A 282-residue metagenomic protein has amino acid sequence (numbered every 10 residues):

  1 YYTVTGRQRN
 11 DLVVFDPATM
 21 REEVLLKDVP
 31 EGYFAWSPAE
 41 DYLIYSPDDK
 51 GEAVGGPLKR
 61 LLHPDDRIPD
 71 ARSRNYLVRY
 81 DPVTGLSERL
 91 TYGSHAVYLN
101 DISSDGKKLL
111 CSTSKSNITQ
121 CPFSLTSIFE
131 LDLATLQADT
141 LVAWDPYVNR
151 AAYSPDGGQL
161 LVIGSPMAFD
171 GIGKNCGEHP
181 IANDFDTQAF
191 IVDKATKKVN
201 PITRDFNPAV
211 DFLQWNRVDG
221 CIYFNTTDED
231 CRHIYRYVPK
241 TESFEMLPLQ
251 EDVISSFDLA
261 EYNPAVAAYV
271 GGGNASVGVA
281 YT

Functional and structural regions predicted by a protein language model:
Y1, L43, L109, G157-L160 (+2 more regions): Hydrophobic beta-strand positions that form the internal "hydrophobic ladder" of WD40/Gbeta-like beta-propeller blades
Y1, S37-E40, Y45, K107 (+4 more regions): Predominantly soluble domains enriched in secretory-pathway, periplasmic, or organellar proteins
Y1-V13, K27-G32, S46-Y76, T91-V97 (+7 more regions): A flexible loop/linker signature enriched in serine peptidases of the S9 family
D16-M20, D81-G85, D132-L136, D193-K197 (+1 more regions): Short loop/turn segments that connect beta-strands within beta-propeller blades
R21-L26, L86-T91, Q137-V142, K198-T203 (+1 more regions): A short beta-strand motif characteristic of beta-propeller blades
A35, D101, A152, Q214-N216 (+1 more regions): Conserved beta-strand position repeated across blades of beta-propeller domains
P38-A39, S104-D105, P155-D156, R217-D219 (+1 more regions): Residue-level detector of Asp-centered blade-edge/turn motifs that repeat once per structural unit in beta-propeller
P264-V266, V279-T282: C-terminal structured domain segments across diverse proteins
